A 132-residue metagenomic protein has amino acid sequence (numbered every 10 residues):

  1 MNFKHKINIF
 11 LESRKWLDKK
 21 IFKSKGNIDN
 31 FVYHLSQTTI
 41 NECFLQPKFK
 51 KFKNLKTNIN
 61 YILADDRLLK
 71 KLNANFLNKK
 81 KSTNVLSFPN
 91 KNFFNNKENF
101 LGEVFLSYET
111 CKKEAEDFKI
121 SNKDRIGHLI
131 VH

Functional and structural regions predicted by a protein language model:
M1-G127: An acidic/histidine-cluster motif and surrounding catalytic segment that typifies divalent-metal-assisted enzyme active
L129-H132: Short, intrinsically disordered, charge-balanced linker/junction segments flanking boundaries in proteins
